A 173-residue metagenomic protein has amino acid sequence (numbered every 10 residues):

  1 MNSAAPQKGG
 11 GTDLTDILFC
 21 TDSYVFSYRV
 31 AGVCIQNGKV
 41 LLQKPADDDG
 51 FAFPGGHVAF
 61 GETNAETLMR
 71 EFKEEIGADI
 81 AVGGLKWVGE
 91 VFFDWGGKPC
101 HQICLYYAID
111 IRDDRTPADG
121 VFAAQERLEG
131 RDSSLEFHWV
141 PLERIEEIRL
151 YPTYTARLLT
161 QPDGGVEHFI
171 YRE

Functional and structural regions predicted by a protein language model:
N2-A31: Acidic, metal-coordinating catalytic segment for phosphate/diphosphate chemistry, firing primarily on the Nudix
S27, I35, D48, F53 (+3 more regions): Short connector loops at helix/strand junctions that flank enzyme active sites, especially segments positioning acidic
A31-V33, K39-V40, C104-A108: Residues embedded in well-ordered beta-strands
Q36-E74: Conserved Nudix-box catalytic region and its N-terminal flanking loop in Nudix hydrolases and closely related
K44, P117-G120, I170-Y171: Short, hydrophobic secondary-structure boundary micro-motifs
V58-A81, V91-I148: Unchanged
L150-E173: Charged phosphate-binding loop/patch that engages nucleotide di/tri-phosphates or the phosphate backbone of nucleic
